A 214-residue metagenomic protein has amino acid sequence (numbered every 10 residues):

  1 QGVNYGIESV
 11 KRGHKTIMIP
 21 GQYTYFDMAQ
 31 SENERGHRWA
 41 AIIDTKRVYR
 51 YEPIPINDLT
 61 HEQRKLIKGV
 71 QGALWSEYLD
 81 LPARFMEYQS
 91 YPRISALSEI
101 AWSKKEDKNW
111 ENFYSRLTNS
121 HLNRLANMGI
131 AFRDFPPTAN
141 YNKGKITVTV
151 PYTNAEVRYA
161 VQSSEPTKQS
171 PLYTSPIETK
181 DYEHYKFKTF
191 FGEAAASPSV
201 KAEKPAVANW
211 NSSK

Functional and structural regions predicted by a protein language model:
Q1-K145: Flexible, acidic glycine-rich loops studded with aromatic residues
K104, K108-K214: Short, compositionally stereotyped local motifs that mark structural "simplifiers"
